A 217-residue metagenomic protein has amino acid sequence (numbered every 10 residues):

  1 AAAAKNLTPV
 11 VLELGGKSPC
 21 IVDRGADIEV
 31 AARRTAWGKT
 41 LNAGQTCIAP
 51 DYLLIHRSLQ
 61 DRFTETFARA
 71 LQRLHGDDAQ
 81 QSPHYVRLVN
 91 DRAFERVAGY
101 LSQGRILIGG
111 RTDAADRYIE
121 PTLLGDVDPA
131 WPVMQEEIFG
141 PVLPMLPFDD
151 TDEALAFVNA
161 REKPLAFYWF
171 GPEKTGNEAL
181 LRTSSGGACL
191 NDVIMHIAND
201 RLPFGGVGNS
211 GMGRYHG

Functional and structural regions predicted by a protein language model:
A1-D128, T151, L190: ALDH superfamily catalytic-core signature
I21, Q72, Y118-G217: Conserved C-terminal structural/oligomerization subdomain of aldehyde/semialdehyde dehydrogenase
